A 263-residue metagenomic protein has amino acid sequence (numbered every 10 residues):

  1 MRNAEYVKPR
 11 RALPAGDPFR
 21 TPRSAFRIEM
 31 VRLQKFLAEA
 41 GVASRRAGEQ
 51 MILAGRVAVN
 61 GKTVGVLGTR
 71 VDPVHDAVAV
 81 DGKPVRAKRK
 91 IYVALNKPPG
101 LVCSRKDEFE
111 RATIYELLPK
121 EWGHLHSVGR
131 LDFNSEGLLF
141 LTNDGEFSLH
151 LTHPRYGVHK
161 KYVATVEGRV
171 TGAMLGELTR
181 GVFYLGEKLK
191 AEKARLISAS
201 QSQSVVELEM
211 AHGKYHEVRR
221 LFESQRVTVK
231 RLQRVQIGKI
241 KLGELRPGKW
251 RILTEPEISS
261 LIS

Functional and structural regions predicted by a protein language model:
M1-E29: Intrinsic disorder/low-complexity segments
I28-S263: Basic, flexible Lys/Arg- and Gly-enriched helix-loop patches that mediate nucleic-acid binding at interfaces with rRNA
